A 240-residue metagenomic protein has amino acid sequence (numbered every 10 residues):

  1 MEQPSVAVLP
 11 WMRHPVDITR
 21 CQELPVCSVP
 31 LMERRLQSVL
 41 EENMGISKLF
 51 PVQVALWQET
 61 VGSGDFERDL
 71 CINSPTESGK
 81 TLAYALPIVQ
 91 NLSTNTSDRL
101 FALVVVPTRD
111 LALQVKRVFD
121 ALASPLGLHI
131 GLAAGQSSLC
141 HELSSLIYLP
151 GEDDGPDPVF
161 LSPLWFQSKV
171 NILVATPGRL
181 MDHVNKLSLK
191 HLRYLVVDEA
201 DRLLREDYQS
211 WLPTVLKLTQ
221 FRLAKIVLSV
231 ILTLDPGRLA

Functional and structural regions predicted by a protein language model:
R13-S74, A83, Q90, D198: Conserved pre-motif I regulatory segment
V29-P30, R34, T108-L111, G178 (+1 more regions): Loop/turn elements at beta-strand to alpha-helix junctions within RNA-recognition modules
V54-F66, S78-S97, L103, L113-L122 (+1 more regions): Walker A/P-loop NTP-binding motif
D65-I72, D98-A102, K169-N171, L223-A224: Pre-Walker A (Motif I) flank of P-loop NTPase domains
N73-T76, P107: P-loop (Walker A) phosphate-binding loop of NTP-binding proteins
E77, G178-L180, D201-R202: Short glycine-rich anion-binding loops that position phosphate/pyrophosphate groups of nucleotides and phosphorylated
S97-D182, L192: Conserved nucleic-acid-binding Ia/Ib motif block in the N-terminal RecA-like helicase ATPase lobe
A121, S188-A240: Post-DEXD/H (motif II) to motif III coupling segment of the RecA-like Helicase ATP-binding lobe
